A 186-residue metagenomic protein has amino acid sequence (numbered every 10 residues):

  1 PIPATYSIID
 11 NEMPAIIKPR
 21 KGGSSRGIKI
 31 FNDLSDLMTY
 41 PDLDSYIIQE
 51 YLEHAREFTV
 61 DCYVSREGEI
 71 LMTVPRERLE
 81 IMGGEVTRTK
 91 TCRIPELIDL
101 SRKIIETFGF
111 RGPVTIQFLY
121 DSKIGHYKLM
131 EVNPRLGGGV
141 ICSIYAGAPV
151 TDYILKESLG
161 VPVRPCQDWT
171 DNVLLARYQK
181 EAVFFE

Functional and structural regions predicted by a protein language model:
P1-A4, H54, V163-Q167: A short alpha-helix-loop-beta-strand transition element characteristic of N-terminal alpha/beta dinucleotide-binding
P1-G27, N32: A conserved helix-loop-beta module that forms one wall/lid of the active-site cleft in ATP-utilizing catalytic domains
I9-E12, M38-D42: Short loop/helix-cap segments at secondary-structure boundaries that form the rim of catalytic
A15, L71, H126-E131: Protein kinase-like catalytic core scaffold
R20-K21, R66, S122-K123: Short, ordered coil/turn segments that flank beta-strands lining enzyme active or ligand-binding pockets
I30-N32, L43-S45, E50-F110, Y120 (+2 more regions): ATP-dependent carboxylate/phosphate-activation module, predominantly the ATP-grasp catalytic core and closely related
D152-E186: Peripheral (often C-terminal) accessory segments that flank ATP-dependent C-N-forming ligase machineries
